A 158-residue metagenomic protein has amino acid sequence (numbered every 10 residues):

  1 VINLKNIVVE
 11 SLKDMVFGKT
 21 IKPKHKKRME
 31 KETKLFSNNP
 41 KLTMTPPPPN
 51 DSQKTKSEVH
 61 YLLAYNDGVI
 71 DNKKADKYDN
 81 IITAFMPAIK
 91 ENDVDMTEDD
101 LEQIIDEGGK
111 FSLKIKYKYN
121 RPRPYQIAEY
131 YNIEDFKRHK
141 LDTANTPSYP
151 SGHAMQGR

Functional and structural regions predicted by a protein language model:
V1-S11: Short acidic, low-complexity intrinsically disordered linear motifs used for protein-protein interactions
L12-R158: Hydrophobic alpha-helical bundle signature of multipass membrane enzymes
